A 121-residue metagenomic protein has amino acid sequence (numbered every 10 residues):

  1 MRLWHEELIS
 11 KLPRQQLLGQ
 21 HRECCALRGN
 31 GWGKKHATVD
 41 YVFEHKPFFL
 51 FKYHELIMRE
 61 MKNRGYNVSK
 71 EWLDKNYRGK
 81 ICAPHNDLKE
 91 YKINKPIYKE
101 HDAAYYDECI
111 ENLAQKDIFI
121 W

Functional and structural regions predicted by a protein language model:
M1-W121: Expand to "…catalyze enediolate/carbanion chemistry for C-C bond making/breaking, isomerization, decarboxylation
